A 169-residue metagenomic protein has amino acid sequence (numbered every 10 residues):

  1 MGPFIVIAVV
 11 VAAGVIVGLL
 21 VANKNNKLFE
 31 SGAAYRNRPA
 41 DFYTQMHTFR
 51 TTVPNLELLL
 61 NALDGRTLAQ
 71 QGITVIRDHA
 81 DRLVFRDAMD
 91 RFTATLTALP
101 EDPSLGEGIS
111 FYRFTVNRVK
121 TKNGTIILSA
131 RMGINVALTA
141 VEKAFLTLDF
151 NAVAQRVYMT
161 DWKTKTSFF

Functional and structural regions predicted by a protein language model:
M1-V10: Feature marks short, highly hydrophobic, charge-poor N-terminal signal-anchor/signal peptide-like helices that anchor
F4, A40, N55, E101-S104: Generic low-complexity segments that are intrinsically disordered, proline-rich and/or Lys/Arg-biased
G14-Q71: Terminal, regulation- and interaction-focused segments at domain boundaries
F42, D78, L105-E107: A generic structural signal for short, non-catalytic loop/turn and secondary-structure boundary residues
Y43-Q45, H79, D90: Residues that act as N-cap/strand-start positions at coil-to-secondary-structure junctions
N61-A88: Extracytoplasmic/periplasmic/luminal assembly and interaction segments in envelope/secretory/respiratory proteins
L83-F169: Cytosol-/stroma-facing membrane-proximal "stalk/adaptor" domains immediately downstream of transmembrane anchors
